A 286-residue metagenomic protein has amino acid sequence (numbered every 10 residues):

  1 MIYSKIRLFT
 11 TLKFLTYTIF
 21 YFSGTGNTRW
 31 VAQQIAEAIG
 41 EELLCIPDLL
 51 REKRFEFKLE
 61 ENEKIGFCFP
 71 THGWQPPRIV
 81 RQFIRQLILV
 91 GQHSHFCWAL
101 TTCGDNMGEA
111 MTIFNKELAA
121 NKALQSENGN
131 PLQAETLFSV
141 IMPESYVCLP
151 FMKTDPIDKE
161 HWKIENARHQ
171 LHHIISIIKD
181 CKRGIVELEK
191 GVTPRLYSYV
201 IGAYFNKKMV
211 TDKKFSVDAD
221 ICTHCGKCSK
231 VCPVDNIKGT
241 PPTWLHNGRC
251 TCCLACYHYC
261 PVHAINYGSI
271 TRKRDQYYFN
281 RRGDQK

Functional and structural regions predicted by a protein language model:
I2-T18, T25-V31, E37-L50, E56-F69 (+3 more regions): FMN-binding flavodoxin-like domain, especially the glycine-rich phosphate-binding loop
F20-Y21, C232: A generic structured-segment signal
S23-G26, D105, T223, T251: A generic structural signal for alpha-helix starts
C68, T102, K159, A219-D220 (+2 more regions): Conserved short-loop catalytic and cofactor-binding motifs
W98-L100, D212-K214, P241: A short, structure-level motif marking secondary-structure boundaries and short turns
K190-H224, K230: A mid-sequence, solvent-exposed acidic-amphipathic segment
V217, T223-L245, R249-T251, A255-R272: Iron-sulfur cluster-binding cysteine motifs and their immediate structural context in ferredoxin-like electron-transfer
Y277-Q285: Active-site-proximal loop/hinge segments that shape catalytic or ion-binding/gating pockets
